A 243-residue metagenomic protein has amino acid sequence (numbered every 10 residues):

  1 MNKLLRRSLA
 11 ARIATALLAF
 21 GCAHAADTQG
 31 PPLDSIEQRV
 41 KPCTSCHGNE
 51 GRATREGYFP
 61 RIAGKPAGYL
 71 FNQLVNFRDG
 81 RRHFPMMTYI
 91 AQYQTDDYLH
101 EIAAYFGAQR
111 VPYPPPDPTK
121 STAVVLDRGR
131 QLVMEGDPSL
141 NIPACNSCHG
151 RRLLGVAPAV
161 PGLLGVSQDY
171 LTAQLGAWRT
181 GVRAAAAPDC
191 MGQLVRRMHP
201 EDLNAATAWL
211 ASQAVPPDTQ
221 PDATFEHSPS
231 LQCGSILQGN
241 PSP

Functional and structural regions predicted by a protein language model:
N2-I13: Bacterial N-terminal signal peptides that target proteins for export
A11-G21: Bacterial N-terminal signal peptides
G21-D27: Sec/Tat signal peptide C-region and signal peptidase I cleavage site
D27-V40, N49, R82-Q92, D96-L154 (+1 more regions): Flexible coil segments in periplasmic/lumen-exposed cytochrome c-class electron-transfer proteins
G30-G80, F84: The feature marks the first
P60-A63, Q92, G162-L163, R197: Tandem-repeat/low-complexity and Cys-motif detector
P66-T88, G165-G176, T180-D189, E226: Extended intrinsically disordered, low-complexity coil regions enriched in Ser, Thr, Gly, Ala and often Pro
